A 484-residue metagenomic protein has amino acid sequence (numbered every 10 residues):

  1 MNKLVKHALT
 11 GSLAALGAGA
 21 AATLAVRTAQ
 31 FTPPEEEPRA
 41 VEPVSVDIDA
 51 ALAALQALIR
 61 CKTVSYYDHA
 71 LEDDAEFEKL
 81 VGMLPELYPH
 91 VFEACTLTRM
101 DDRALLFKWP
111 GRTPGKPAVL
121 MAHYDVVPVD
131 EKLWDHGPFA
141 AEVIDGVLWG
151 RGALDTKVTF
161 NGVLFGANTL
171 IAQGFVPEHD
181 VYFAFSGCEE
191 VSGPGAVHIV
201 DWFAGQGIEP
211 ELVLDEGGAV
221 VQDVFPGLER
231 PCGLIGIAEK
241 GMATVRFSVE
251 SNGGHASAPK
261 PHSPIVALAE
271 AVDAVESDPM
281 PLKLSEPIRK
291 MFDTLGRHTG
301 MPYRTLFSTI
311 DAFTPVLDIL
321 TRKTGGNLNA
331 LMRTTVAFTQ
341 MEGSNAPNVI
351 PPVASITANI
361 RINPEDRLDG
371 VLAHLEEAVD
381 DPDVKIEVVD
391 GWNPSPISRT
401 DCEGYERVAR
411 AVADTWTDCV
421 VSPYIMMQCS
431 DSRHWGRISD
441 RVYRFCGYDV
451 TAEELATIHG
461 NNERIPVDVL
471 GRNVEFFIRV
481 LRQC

Functional and structural regions predicted by a protein language model:
M1-A14: Membrane-penetrating hydrophobic segments
G17-R151, A172-P177: Acidic/His- and Gly-rich active-site-bordering loop/insert found across diverse amide/peptide-bond hydrolases
T98, T113-G115, V127, V221-Q222 (+5 more regions): An extended, acidic, His-containing surface patch that forms the Zn2+-binding/catalytic region of metallohydrolases
Y124-D125, V275-M280, E376-V384: A common structural junction motif
H136, E178, I208-E209, E229-P231 (+3 more regions): Short, solvent-exposed loop/turn segments at the edges of secondary structure
L148-G150, L154-L234: Acidic/histidine-rich catalytic neighborhood of metal-dependent amide-processing enzymes
H198-W202, N252, S257-P281: A short core secondary-structure module
H262, V371-V379: Short amphipathic alpha-helices in soluble, non-transmembrane regions that often serve as interface/regulatory elements
